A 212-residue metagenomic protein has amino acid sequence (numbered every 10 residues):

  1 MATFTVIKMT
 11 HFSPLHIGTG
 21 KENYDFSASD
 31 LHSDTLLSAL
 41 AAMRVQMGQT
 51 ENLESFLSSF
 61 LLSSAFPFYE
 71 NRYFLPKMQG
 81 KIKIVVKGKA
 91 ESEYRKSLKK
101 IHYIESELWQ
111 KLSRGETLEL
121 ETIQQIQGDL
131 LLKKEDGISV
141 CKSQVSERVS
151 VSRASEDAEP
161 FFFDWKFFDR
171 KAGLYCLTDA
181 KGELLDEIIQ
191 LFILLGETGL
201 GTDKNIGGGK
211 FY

Functional and structural regions predicted by a protein language model:
M1-Y212: Conserved active-site/ligand-binding neighborhood in enzyme cores
